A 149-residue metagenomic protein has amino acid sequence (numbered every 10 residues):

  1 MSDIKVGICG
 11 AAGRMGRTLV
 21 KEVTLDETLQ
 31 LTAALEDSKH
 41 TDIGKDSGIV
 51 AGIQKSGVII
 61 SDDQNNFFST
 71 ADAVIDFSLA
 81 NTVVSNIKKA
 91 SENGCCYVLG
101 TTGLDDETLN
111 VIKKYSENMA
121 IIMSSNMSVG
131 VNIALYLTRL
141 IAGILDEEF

Functional and structural regions predicted by a protein language model:
S2-V6: Extreme N-terminal starter segment of soluble prokaryotic enzymes
G7, T32, S61, V98 (+1 more regions): Structural detector of well-ordered beta-strand residues that form the stable sheet scaffold of enzyme domains
G10, N126-V129, I133-F149: Conserved anion/nucleotide-ligand pocket segment
A12, G16-V20: N-terminal Rossmann NAD(P)H-binding glycine-rich loop of SDR-like oxidoreductase domains
L25-G52: NAD(P)-binding Rossmann-fold cofactor-contacting core
S56-T70: Short acidic low-complexity segments
N66-A73, F77-G100, V111: Rossmann-fold NAD(P) dinucleotide-binding segment
I87-N93, G100-M123, N132, Y136-L140: Rossmann-fold NAD(P)-binding glycine/threonine-rich loop
